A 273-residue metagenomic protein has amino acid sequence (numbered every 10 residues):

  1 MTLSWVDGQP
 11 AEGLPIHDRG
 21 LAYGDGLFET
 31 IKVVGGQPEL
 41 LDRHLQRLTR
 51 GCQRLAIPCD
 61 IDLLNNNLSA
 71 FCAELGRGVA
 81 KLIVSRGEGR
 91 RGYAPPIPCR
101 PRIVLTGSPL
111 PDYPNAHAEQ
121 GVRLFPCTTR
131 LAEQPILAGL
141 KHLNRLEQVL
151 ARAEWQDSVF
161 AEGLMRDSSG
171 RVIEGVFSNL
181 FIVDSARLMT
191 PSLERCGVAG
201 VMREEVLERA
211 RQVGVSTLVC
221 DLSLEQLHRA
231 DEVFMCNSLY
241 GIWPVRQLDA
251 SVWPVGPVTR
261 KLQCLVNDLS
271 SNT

Functional and structural regions predicted by a protein language model:
M1-A70, E74, S85, R90 (+1 more regions): Helix-start/capping segments and mature chain N-termini
V79-V84: ATP-grasp fold ATP-binding core
